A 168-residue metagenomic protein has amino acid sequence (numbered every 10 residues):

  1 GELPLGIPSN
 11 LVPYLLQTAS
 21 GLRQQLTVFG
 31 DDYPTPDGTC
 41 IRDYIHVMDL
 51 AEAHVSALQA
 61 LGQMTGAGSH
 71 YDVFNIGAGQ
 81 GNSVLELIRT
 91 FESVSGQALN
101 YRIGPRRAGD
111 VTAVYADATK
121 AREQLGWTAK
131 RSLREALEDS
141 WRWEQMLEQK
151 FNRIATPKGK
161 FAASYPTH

Functional and structural regions predicted by a protein language model:
G1-S9: Conserved P-loop NTPase catalytic core
L11-H168: C-terminal substrate-binding subdomain of Rossmann-fold SDR/epimerase-dehydratase oxidoreductases
